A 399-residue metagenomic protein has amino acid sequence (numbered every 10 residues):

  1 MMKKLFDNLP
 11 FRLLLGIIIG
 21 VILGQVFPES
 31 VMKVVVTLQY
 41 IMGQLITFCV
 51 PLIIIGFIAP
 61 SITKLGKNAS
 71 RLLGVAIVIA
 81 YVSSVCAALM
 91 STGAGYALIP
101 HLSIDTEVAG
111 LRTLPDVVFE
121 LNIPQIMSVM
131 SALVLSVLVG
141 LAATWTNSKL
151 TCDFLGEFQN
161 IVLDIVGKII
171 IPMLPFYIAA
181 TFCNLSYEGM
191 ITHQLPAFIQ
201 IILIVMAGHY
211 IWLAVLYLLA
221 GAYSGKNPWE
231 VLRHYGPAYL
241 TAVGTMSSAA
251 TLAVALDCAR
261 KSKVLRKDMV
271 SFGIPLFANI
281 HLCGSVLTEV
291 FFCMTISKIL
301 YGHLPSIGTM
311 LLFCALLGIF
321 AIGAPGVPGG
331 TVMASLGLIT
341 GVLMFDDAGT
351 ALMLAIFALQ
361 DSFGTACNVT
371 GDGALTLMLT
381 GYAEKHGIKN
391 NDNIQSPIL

Functional and structural regions predicted by a protein language model:
M2-P28, Y40-C49, R71-E230, K389-L399: Signature of multi-pass transmembrane helix bundles
P28, I62-R71, T144-K149, E157 (+6 more regions): Juxtamembrane helix-boundary/capping and inter-helix hinge elements in multi-pass membrane proteins
V36-T47, D153-K168, R233-T241, D257-V264 (+2 more regions): Short amphipathic alpha-helical coupling elements at transmembrane boundaries
S70-A76, G167-I171, S262-A278, L304-G308 (+2 more regions): Membrane-interface alpha-helices at helix entry/exit sites of multi-pass transporters
S103, F291-L399: Transmembrane alpha-helical segments and their short flanking loops that form helix-hairpins/helix-helix interfaces
L218-F277, I299-I307: Membrane-embedded helical hairpins/re-entrant loop segments and their flanking transmembrane helices within multi-pass
P237-M246, F277-C283, A315-P328, D361: Transmembrane alpha-helix interface/packing and boundary motifs in multi-pass membrane proteins, characterized by
V243-K261, L265-D268, G284-V290, A324-T331 (+1 more regions): Membrane-helix boundary/coupling elements in multi-pass transport proteins
